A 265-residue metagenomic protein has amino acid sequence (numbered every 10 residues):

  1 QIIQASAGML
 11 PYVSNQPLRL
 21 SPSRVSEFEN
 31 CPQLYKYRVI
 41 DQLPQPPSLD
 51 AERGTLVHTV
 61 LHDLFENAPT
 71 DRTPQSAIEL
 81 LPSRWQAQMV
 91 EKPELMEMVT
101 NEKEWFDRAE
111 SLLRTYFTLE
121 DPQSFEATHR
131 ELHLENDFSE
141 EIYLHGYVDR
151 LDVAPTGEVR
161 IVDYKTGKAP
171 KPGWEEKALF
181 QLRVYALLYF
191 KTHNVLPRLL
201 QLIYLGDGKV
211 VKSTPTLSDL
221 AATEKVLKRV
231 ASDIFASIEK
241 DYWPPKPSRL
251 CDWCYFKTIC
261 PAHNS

Functional and structural regions predicted by a protein language model:
Q1-I3, A7-L10, R19, Q75 (+2 more regions): Metal-dependent nuclease catalytic regions and adjoining charged, substrate-binding loops involved in nucleic-acid end
N15-Q16, L20, K36: An N-terminal structural lobe/cap that precedes and organizes the functional/catalytic core across diverse proteins
L20-S23, P32, E52-T59, E104 (+8 more regions): Generic recognition of stable, solvent-exposed alpha-helical segments in well-folded globular domains
V25-S26, N30-T70, F106-R114, A127-L132: Nuclease catalytic cores
E27-Y35, E52-L56, T73-P93, V195-L205: Short, compositionally biased low-complexity segments
L34-D41, H58-L61, Q88-E91, V162-T166 (+2 more regions): Short acidic (Asp/Glu) and glycine-rich catalytic loops that position anionic groups and cofactors
V60-R130, D137: A non-catalytic, helix-rich entry segment at domain boundaries
L132-E224: Mg2+/Mn2+-dependent nuclease catalytic core
